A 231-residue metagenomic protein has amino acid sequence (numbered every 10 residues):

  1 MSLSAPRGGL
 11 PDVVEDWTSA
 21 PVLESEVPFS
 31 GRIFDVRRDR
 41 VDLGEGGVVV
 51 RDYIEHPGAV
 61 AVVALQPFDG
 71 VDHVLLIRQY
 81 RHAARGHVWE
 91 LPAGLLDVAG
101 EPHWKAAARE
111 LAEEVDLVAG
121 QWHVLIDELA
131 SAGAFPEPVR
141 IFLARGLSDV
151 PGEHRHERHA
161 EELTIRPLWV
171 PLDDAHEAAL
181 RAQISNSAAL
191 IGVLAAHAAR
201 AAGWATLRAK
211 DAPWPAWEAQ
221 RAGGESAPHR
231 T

Functional and structural regions predicted by a protein language model:
S2-W17, H87, V124, A132-F135 (+1 more regions): Nudix hydrolase/Nudix homology domain
L3-S4, W17, I54-P57, A61-V63 (+5 more regions): Conserved Nudix-box catalytic region and its N-terminal flanking loop in Nudix hydrolases and closely related
G8-R32: A short, N-terminal "cap"/entry segment at the start of jelly-roll beta-barrel domains of the cupin/DSBH fold
P21, V118-L125: A short coil-to-beta-strand element that immediately follows conserved catalytic motifs
E24-V63, D69: Acidic, metal-coordinating catalytic segment for phosphate/diphosphate chemistry, firing primarily on the Nudix
V27-G31, H82, E128-R140: Acidic pyrophosphate-coordinating catalytic loop
V36-R40, V63, L76, I141-L143 (+1 more regions): Conserved hydrophobic/aromatic beta-strand scaffold that supports enzyme active sites
R40-E45, S131-G152: Active-site-adjacent beta-strand/loop module that shapes the phosphate/pyrophosphate-binding cleft
